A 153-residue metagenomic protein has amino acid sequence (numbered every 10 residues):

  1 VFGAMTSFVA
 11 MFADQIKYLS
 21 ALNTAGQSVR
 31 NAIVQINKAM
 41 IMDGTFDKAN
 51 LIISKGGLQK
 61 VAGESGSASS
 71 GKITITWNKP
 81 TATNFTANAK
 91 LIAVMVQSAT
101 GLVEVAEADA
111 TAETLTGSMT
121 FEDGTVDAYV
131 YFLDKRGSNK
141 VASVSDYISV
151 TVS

Functional and structural regions predicted by a protein language model:
V1-A62: Long, polar/Ser/Thr-enriched low-complexity segments that form simple helices or flexible linkers at protein ends
G3-L19, G117-S143: Beta-strand-rich modules
V9, I75-W77, A93-V94, V130: An aromatic-rich alpha-helical recognition segment common to small helix-rich domains
S65-S70: Short, solvent-exposed loop/linker segments at the N-terminal edge of repeated beta-sheet extracellular domains
G71-F85: Conserved aromatic anchor
F85-L91: Short coil-to-beta strand junction motifs in C2/discoidin
I92-D123, R136, D146-S149: Recognizes extended acidic, P/S/T-rich segments that occur within or adjacent to Ig-like beta-sandwich modules
T151-S153: Extracellular interdomain linker/stem segments of modular secreted and single-pass surface proteins
